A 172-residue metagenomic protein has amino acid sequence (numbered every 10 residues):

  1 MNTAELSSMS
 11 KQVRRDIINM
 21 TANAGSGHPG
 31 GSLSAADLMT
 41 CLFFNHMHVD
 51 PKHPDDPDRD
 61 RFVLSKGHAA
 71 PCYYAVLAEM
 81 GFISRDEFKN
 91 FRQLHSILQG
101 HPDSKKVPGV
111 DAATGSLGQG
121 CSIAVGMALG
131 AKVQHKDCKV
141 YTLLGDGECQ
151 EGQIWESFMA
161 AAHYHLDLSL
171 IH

Functional and structural regions predicted by a protein language model:
M1-V13: N-terminal hydrophobic or amphipathic helices/low-complexity stretches enriched in small/hydrophobic/Pro/Gly
S10-S26: N-terminal capping segment at the start of a domain
M20, S32-H163: Cofactor-binding active-site loop characterized by glycine-rich and histidine/acidic residues
G25-L33: Structural motif
L166-L168: Short glycine-/polar-rich loops that comprise or flank the Walker A/P-loop and associated switch/sensor motifs
I171-H172: Conserved small/polar residues in nucleotide/adenosyl-binding loops
